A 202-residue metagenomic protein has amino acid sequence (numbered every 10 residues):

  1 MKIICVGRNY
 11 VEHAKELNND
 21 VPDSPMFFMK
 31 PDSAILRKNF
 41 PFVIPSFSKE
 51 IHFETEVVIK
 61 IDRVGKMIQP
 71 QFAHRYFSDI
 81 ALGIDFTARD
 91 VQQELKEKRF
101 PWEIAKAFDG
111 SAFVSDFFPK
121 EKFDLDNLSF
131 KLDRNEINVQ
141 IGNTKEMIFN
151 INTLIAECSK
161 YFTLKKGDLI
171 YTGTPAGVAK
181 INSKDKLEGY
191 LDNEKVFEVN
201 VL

Functional and structural regions predicted by a protein language model:
M1-K165, L169, G177-L202: Catalytic-core "active-site belt" of small-molecule-metabolizing enzymes, emphasizing His/Asp/Glu-rich regions
T174: Switch II (G3) loop of P-loop NTPases
